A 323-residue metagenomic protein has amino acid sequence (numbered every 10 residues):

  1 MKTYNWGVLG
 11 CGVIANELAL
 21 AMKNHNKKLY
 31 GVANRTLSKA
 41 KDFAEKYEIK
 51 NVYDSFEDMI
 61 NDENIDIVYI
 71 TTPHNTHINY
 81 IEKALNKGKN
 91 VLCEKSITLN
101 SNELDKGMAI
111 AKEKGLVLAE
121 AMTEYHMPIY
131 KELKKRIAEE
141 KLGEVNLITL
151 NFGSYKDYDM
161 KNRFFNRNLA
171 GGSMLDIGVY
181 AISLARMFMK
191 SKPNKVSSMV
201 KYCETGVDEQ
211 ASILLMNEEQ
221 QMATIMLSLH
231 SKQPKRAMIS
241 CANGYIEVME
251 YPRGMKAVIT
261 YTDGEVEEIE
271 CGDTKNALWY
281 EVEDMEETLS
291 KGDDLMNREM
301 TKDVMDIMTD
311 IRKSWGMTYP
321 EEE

Functional and structural regions predicted by a protein language model:
M1, I67-I70, E218, D284-E323: C-terminal helix-rich "cap/oligomerization" subdomain common to oxidoreductases
M1-Y47, E321: N-terminal Rossmann-like dinucleotide-binding module
D42-I49, G107-A111: Short, conserved SAM-binding/catalytic segment of Class I S-adenosyl-L-methionine-dependent methyltransferases
K50-E63: Short acidic low-complexity segments
D66-H74, I78-Y125: Beta-strand-loop-alpha-helix segment that lines the small-molecule cofactor/substrate pocket of alpha/beta enzymes
E124-S197, E204: Predominantly a Rossmann-like dinucleotide-binding segment in NAD(P)-dependent oxidoreductases
S183-G254, V282-D293: Contiguous beta-strand/loop segments that form the cofactor/metal-binding neighborhood of enzyme cores
E270-E283, M296: Active-site loop of classical SDR/Rossmann-like NAD(P)-dependent oxidoreductases, centered on the catalytic Tyr-X3-Lys
